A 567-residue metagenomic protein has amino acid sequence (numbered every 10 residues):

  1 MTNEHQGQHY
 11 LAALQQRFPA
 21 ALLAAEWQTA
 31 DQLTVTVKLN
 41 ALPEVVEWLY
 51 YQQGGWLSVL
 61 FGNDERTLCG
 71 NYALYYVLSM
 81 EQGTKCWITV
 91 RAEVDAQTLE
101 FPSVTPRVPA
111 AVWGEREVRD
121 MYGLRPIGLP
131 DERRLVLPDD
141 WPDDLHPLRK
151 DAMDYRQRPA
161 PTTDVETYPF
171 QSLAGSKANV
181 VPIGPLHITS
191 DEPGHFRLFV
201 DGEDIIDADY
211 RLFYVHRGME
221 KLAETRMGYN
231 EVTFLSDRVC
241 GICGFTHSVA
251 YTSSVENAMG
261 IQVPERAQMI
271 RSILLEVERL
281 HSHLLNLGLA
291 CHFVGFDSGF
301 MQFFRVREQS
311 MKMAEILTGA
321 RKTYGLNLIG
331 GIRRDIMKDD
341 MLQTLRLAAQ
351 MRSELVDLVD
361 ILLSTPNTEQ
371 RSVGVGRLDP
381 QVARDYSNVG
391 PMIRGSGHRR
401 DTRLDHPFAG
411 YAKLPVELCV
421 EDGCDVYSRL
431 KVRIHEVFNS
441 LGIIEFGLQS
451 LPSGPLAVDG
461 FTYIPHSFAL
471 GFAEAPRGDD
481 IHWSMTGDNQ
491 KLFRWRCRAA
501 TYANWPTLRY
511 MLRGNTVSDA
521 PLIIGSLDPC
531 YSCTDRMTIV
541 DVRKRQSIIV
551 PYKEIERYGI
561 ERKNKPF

Functional and structural regions predicted by a protein language model:
M1-D207, S282, S364, T368-Q370 (+3 more regions): Terminal low-complexity/charged segments
L42, L135-F567: Metal/cofactor-centered catalytic core regions of large enzymes
